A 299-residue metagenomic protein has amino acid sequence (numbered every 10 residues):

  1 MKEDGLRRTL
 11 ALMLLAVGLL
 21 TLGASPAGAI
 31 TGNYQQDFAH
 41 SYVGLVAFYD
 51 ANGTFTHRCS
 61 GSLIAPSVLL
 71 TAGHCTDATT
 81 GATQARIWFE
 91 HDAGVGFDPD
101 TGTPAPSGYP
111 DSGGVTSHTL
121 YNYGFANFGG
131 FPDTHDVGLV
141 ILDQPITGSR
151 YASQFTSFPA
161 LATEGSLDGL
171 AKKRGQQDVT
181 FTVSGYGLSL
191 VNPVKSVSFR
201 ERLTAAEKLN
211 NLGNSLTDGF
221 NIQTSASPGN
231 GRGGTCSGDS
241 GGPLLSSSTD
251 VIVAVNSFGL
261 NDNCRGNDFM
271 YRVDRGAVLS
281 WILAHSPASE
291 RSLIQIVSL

Functional and structural regions predicted by a protein language model:
K2-L12: Bacterial N-terminal signal peptides that target proteins for export
L12-L22: Bacterial N-terminal signal peptides
S25-A29: Sec/Tat signal peptide C-region and signal peptidase I cleavage site
I30-A39, G53, A82-S166, L170: Conserved catalytic-core segment of clan PA serine endopeptidases
Q36-Y42, H57-R58, S62-G108, F199 (+2 more regions): C-terminal subregion of chymotrypsin/trypsin-like serine protease catalytic domains
F38-V46, V179-F181: Short, hydrophobic/aromatic-rich segments at coil-to-beta transitions
A51-T54, S227-P228, G233-S237: Short loop/turn motifs at secondary-structure junctions and domain boundaries
D133-R232, D268-F269, R275-S280: Chymotrypsin/trypsin-fold serine protease catalytic domain
